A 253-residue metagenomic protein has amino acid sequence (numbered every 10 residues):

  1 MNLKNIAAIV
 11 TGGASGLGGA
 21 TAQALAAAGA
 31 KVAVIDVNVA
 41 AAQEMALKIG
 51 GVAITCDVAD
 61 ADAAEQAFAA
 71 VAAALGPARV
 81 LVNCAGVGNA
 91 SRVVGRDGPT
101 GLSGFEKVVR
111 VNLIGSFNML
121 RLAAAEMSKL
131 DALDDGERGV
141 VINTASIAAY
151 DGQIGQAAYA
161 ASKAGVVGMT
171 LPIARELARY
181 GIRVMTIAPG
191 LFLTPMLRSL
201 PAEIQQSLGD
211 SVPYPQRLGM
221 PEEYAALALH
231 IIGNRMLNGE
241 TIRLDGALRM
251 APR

Functional and structural regions predicted by a protein language model:
N2, M220-L244, R249: C-terminal substrate-recognition "lid" of short-chain dehydrogenase/reductases
L3-V32: Canonical Rossmann dinucleotide-binding motif of NAD(H)/NADP(H)-dependent dehydrogenases/reductases, specifically
V87, G98-N118, I142, V166: Catalytic Tyr-X3-Lys loop
G88-E106, A125, K129-D135, G155-A158 (+1 more regions): Conserved mid-core segment of classical short-chain dehydrogenase/reductases
L120, S162, T170: Active-site helix of classical SDR
A125, A174-E176: Alpha-helical segment proximal to the catalytic Tyr-Lys
S146: Residue(s) in the substrate-gating loop at a strand-loop-helix junction that position the organic substrate next
A178, R183, L237-E240: Short, small/polar-rich loop/turn modules that mediate ligand/substrate recognition or access, typified
